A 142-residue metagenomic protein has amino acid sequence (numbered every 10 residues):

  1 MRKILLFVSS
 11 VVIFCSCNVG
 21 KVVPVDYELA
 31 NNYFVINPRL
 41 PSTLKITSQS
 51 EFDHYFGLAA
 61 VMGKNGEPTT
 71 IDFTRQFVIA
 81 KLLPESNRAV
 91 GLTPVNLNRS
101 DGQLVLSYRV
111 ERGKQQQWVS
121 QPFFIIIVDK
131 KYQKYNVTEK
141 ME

Functional and structural regions predicted by a protein language model:
M1-V23: Bacterial Sec-dependent N-terminal signal peptides
C17-E142: Exposed, flexible binding/inhibitory loops of compact, secreted disulfide-stabilized domains
